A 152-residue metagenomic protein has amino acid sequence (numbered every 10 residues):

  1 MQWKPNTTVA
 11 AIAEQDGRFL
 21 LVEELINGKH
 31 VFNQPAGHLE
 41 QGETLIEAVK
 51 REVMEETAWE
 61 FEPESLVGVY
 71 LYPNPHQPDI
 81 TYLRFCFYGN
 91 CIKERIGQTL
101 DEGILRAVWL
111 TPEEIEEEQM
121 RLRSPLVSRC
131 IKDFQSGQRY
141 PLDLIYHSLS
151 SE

Functional and structural regions predicted by a protein language model:
M1-L20, Y88: Conserved N-terminal beta-strand and adjoining loop/helix that marks the start of the Nudix/MutT-like hydrolase domain
W3, K29-H30, Y70-N74: Short, solvent-exposed loop/turn segments at secondary-structure junctions
N6, E14, Q34, I46 (+3 more regions): Short connector loops at helix/strand junctions that flank enzyme active sites, especially segments positioning acidic
Q15-E55, L149: Conserved Nudix-box catalytic region and its N-terminal flanking loop in Nudix hydrolases and closely related
K29-F32, E102-E152: Nudix hydrolase/Nudix homology domain
G37, R51, E64, L110-E113: Structural detector for helix-capping/boundary residues
E60-G68: A short coil-to-beta-strand element that immediately follows conserved catalytic motifs
P73-I96, V108, C130-F134: Active-site-adjacent beta-strand/loop module that shapes the phosphate/pyrophosphate-binding cleft
